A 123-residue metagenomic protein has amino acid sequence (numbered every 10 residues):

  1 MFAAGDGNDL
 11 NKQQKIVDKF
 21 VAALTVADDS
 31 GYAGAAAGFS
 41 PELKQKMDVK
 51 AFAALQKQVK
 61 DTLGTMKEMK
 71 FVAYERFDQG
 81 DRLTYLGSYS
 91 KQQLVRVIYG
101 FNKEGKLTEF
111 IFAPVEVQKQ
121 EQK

Functional and structural regions predicted by a protein language model:
M1-V26: Short, low-complexity N-terminal intrinsically disordered segments enriched in polar/charged residues
Q13, F52-Q56, V97, L107: A generic structural signal for ordered secondary structure
Q14-K15, K57, K119-K123: Intrinsic disorder/low-complexity segments enriched in polar/small residues
D18-E42: Short N-proximal segments of mature Sec-exported proteins
A33-D78: Short solvent-exposed beta->alpha transition segments
R76-K123: Exposed beta-sheet edge and beta->alpha loop/turn motif
